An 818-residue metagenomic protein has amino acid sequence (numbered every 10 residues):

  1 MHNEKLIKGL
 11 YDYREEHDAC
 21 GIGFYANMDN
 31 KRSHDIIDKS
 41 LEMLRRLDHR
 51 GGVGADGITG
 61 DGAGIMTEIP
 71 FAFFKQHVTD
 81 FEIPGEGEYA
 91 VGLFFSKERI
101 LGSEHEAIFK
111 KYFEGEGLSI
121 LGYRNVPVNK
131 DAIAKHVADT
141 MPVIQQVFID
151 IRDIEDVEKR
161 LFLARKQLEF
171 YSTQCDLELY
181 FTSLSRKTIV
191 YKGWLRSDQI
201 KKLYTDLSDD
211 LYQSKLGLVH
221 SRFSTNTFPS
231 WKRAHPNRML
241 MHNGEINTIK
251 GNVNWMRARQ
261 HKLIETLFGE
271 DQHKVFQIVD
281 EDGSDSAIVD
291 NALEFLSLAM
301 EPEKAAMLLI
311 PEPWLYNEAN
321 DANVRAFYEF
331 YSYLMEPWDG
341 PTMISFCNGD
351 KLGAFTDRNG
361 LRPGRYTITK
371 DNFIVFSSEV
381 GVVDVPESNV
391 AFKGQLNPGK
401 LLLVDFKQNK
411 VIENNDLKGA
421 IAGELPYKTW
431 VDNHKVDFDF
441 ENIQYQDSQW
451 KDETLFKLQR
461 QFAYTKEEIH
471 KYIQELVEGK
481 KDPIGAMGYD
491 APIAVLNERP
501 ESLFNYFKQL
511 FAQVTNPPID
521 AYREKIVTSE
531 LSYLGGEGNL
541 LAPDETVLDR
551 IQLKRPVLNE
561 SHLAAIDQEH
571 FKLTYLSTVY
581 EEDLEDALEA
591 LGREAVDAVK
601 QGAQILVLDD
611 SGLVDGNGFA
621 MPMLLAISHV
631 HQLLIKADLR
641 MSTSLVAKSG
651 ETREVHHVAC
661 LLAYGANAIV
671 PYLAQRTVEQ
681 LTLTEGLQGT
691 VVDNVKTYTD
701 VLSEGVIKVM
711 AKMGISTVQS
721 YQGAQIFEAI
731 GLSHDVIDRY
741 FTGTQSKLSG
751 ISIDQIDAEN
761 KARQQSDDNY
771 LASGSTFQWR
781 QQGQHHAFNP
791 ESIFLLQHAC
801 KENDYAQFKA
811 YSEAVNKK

Functional and structural regions predicted by a protein language model:
H2-L6, G23, I37, S119 (+9 more regions): Long, low-complexity, charge-dense
H2-S33, E169-T182, K187, Y191-G193 (+13 more regions): Glycine-rich phosphate/ribose-binding loops and adjacent secondary-structure elements that form binding surfaces
N3-E98, S103, Q461-P518: N-terminal amphipathic, basic-rich helices that act as targeting or association modules
K39-M43, R233-D282, F355-L401, V411-F438: Extended active-site and interfacial segments that coordinate phosphate-rich ligands in large catalytic machineries
L41-L44, D48, K166-E169, D209 (+1 more regions): Terminal presequence/propeptide segments associated with secretion/organelle targeting and zymogen/polyprotein
H49-A55, V190, L203, L211 (+2 more regions): Anionic-ligand anchoring segments at beta-strand to alpha-helix junctions in alpha/beta enzyme folds, i.e., glycine
G54-K215, S221, T225, E270-P341 (+1 more regions): Extended, highly charged
G60, F73, V279, L296-T342 (+7 more regions): Flexible, glycine-rich loop/tail regions that form catalytic "lids" or insertion modules at the edges of active sites
